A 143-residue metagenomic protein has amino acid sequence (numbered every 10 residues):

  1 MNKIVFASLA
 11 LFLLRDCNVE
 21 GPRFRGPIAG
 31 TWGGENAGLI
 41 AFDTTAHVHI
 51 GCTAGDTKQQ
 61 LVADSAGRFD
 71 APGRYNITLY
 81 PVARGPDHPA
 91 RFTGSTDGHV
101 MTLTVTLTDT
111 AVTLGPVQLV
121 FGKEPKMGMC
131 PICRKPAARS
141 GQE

Functional and structural regions predicted by a protein language model:
I4-F12: Sec-dependent N-terminal signal peptides
R15-D16: C-terminal motif of bacterial Sec signal peptides marking the signal peptidase cleavage site
G21-G38, A71, K126, P131-S140: Tryptophan-anchored aromatic micro-motifs
G26, A41-T44, D97-M101: A short, compositionally biased
G26, G33, F42, G55 (+1 more regions): Residues that act as N-cap/strand-start positions at coil-to-secondary-structure junctions
T31, H47, D70-P72, T93 (+1 more regions): Beta-strand secondary-structure signal
E35-I77: N-terminal glycine/threonine-rich, aromatic-flanked beta-hairpin/loop signature
Y75-E143: Beta-sheet ligand-binding and adhesion/scaffold domains
